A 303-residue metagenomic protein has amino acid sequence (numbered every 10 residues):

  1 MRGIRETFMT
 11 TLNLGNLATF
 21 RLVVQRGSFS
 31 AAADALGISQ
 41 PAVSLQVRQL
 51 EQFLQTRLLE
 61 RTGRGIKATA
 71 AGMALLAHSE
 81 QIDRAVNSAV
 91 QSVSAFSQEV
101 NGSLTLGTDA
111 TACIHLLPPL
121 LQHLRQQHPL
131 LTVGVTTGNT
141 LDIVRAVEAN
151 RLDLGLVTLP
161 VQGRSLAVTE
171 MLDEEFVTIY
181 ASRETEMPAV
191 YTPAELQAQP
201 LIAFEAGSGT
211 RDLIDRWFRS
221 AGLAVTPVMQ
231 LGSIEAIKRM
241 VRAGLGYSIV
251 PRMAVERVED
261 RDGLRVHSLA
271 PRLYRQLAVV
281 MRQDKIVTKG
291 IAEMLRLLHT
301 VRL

Functional and structural regions predicted by a protein language model:
M1-T11, A77, Q126-Q127, S220 (+2 more regions): C-terminal effector-binding regulatory domain of bacterial HTH transcription factors
R21-G37: Short helix-boundary/capping micro-motifs
E51-M73: A short LG(V/I)-centered, amphipathic sequence patch enriched for acidic residue(s) preceding the LG motif
N101-R164: Central regulatory/effector-binding core of bacterial HTH transcription factors
N139-V144, E148-L152, V157-T158, G209-R265: Hydrophobic hinge/microswitch elements
G163-E170, E174, P188, E235-Q283 (+1 more regions): Beta-alpha-beta core module
G163-L201: Flexible hinge/capping segments at coil-to-helix
E186, Y191, P200-A221, V287-L295: Secondary-structure junction motif
